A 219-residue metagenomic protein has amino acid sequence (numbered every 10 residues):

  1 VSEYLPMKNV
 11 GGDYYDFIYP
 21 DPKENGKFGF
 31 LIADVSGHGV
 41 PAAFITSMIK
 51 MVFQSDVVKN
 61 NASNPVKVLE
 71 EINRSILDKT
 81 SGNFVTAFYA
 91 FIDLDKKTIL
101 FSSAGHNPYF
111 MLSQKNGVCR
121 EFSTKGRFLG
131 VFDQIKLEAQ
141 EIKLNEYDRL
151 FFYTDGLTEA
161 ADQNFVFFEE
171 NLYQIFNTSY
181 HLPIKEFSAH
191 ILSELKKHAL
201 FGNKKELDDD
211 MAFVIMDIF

Functional and structural regions predicted by a protein language model:
V1-F151, F201-F219: … and, occasionally, acidic/histidine-rich disordered N-termini of signaling adaptors
G39-N60, L144-A199: Active-site-proximal, acidic helix/loop segment immediately C-terminal to a metal-coordinating Asp/Glu
